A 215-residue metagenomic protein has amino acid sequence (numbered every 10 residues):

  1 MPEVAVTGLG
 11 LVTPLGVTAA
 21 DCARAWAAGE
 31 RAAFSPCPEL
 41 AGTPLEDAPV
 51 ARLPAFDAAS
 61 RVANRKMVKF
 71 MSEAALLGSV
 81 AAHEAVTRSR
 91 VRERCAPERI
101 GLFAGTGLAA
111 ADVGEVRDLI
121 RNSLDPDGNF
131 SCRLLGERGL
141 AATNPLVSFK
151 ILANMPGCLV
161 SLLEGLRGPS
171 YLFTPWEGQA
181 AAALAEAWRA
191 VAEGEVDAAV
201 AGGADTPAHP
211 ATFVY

Functional and structural regions predicted by a protein language model:
M1-P169, R189-E193, A204, A208 (+1 more regions): Conserved "HGTGT" condensation-loop signature of ketosynthase/thiolase-family condensing enzymes that catalyze
R167-A182: A glycine-rich phosphate/pyrophosphate-binding beta-strand-loop-alpha-helix module
A181-A185, P207-P210: Short glycine/serine/threonine-rich phosphate/pyrophosphate-binding segments that cradle anionic phosphate groups
E193-A199: Short, high-confidence coil segments that cap the C-terminus of an alpha-helix and link into the following beta-strand
